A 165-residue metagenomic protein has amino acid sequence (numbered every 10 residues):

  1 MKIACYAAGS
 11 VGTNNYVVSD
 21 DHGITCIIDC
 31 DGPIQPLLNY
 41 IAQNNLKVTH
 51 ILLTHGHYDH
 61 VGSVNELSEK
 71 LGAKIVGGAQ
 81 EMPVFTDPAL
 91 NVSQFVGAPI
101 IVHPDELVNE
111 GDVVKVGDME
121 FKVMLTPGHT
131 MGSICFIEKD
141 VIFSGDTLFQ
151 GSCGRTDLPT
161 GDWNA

Functional and structural regions predicted by a protein language model:
M1-N44, C135-G145: Conserved beta-strand hairpin/beta-sheet module of binuclear metal-dependent hydrolase folds, prominently
K2, N14, P104, E110-D112 (+1 more regions): Residue-level marker for the onset of beta-strands and adjacent loop->beta junctions in well-ordered domains
Y6-A7, G97-A98, H103-D105, M124-P127: Short Gly/Pro-enriched turn/cap motifs at secondary-structure boundaries
V11, P33, H57, E81 (+3 more regions): A generic "binding-loop/recognition-motif" signal
V18, D29, H55, L67 (+4 more regions): Divalent metal-coordination and catalytic microenvironments
I27-I28, T49-G56, I75-G78, L125-G128 (+1 more regions): Active-site neighborhood of phospho(di)ester-bond hydrolases with catalytic His/Asp-centered motifs
P33-K115: Active-site HxH/HxHxD metal-binding segment of metal-dependent hydrolases
N91-Q94, V113, E120-A165: Metallo-beta-lactamase
